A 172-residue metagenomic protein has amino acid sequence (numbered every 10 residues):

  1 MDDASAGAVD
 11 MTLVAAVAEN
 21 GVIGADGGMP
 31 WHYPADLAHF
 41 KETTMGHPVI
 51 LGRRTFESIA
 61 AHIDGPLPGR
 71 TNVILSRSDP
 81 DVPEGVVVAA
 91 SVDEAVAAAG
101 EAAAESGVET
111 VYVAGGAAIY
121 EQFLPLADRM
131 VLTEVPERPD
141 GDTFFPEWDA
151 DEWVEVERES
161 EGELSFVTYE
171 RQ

Functional and structural regions predicted by a protein language model:
M1-Q172: Enzymes that bind and transform nitrogen-containing heteroaromatic metabolites
